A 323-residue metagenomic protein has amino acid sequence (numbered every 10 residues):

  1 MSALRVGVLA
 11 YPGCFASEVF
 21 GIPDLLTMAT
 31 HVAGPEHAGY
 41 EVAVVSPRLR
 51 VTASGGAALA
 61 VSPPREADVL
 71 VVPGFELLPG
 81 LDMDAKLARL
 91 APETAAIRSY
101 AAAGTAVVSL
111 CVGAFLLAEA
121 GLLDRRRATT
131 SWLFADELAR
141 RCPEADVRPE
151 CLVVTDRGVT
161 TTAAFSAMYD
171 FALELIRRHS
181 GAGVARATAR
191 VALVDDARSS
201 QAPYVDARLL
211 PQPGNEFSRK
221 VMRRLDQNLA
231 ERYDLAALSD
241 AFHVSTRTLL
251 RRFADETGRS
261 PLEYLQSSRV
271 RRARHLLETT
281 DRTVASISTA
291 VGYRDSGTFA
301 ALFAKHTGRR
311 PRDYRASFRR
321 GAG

Functional and structural regions predicted by a protein language model:
M1-V107, L117-E119, R177, R186 (+1 more regions): Extended, subdomain-level signal for the structured scaffold at the beginning of enzyme domains
V71-F75, D146, M168: Membrane-embedded alpha-helical core segments of multi-pass
A102-V107, L122-R127, G158: Short active-site oxyanion
A114: Active-site segments of SGNH/GDSL-like serine hydrolases that catalyze O-acetyl group transfer/hydrolysis on lipids
D124-L152, A187-T188: A conserved active-site-flanking secondary-structure segment within enzyme catalytic domains
V147-T161, A187, V191-V194, Q201-A207: Conserved Rossmann-fold dehydrogenase catalytic segment
T155-V191: Conserved anion/nucleotide-ligand pocket segment
